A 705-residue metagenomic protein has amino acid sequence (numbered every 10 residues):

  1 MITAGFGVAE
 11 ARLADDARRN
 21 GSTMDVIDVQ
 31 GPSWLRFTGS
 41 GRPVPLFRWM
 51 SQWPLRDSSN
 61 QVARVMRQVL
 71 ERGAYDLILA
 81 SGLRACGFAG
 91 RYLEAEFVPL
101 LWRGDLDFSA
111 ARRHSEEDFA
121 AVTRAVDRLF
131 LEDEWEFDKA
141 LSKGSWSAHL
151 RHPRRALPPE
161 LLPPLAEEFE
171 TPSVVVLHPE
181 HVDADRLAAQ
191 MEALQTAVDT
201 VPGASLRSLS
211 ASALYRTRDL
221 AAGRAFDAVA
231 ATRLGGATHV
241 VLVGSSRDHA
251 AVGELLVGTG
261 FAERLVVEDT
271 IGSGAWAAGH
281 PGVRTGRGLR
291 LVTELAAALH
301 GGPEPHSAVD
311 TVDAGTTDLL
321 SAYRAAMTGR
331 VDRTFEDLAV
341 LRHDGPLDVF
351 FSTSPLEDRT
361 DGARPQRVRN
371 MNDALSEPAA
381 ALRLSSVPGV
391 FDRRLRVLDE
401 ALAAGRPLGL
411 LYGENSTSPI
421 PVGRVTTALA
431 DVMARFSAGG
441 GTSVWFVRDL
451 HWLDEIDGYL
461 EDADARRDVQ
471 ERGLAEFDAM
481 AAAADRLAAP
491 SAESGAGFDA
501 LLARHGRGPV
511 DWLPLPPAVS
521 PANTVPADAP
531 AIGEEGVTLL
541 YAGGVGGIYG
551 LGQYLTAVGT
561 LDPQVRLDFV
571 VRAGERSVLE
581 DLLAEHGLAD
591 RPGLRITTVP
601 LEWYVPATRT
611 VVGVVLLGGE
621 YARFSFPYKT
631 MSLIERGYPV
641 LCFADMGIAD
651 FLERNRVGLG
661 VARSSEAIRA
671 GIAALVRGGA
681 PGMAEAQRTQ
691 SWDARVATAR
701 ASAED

Functional and structural regions predicted by a protein language model:
L77-L79, R91-S109, L129-F130, R264-T270 (+2 more regions): Active-site proximal beta-strand in glycosyltransferases
A80-A85, L101, E414-V425: Short His-centered aromatic/hydrophobic patch
A89, T123-R151, R467, E471-P509 (+2 more regions): A short, active-site helix/loop in glycosyltransferases that binds the activated sugar's phosphate group
D105, W135, H152-L165, S212-Y215 (+4 more regions): Short beta-strand->alpha-helix junction loop in the catalytic core of nucleotide-activated group-transfer enzymes
L106, A111-F130, V229-G235, A430-A438 (+1 more regions): Membrane-proximal helix-turn-helix segments that form the acceptor-binding/catalytic region of lipid-linked
L161, P281-L291, L299-A339, R663-A670 (+1 more regions): A charged, aromatic-enriched C-terminal amphipathic alpha-helix characteristic of glycosyltransferases across folds
E170-A228, G235-G236, R247-A251, T360-V368 (+2 more regions): Conserved catalytic-core segment of nucleotide-activated headgroup transferases in glycan assembly
L242, R247-A251, G274-G279, V283-T293 (+4 more regions): Nucleotide-sugar-dependent
